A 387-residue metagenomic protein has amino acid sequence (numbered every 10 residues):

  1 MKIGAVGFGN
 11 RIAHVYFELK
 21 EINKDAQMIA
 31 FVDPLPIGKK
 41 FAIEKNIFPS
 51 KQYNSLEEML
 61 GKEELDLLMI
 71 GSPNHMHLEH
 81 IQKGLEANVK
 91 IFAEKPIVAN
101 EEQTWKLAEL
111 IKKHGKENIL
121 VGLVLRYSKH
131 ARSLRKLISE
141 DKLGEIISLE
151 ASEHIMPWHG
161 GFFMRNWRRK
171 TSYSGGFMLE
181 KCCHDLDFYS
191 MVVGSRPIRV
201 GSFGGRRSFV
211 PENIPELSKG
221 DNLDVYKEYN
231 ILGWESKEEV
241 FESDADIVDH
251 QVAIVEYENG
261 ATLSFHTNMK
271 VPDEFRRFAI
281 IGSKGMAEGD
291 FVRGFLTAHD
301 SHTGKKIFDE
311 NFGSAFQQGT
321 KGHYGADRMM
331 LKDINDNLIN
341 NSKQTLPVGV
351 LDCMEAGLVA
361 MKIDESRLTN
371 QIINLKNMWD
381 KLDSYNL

Functional and structural regions predicted by a protein language model:
M1-I47: N-terminal Rossmann-like dinucleotide-binding module
I12, E117, L125-F241, N370: Predominantly a Rossmann-like dinucleotide-binding segment in NAD(P)-dependent oxidoreductases
A30, L67, S148: Short, Asp-centered acidic motifs that coordinate Mg2+ and/or phosphate in catalytic or ligand-binding sites
P34-I37, Q318-K332, V348-E355: Active-site loop of classical SDR/Rossmann-like NAD(P)-dependent oxidoreductases, centered on the catalytic Tyr-X3-Lys
S50-S55: Conserved SAM-binding strand-loop segment of SAM-dependent methyltransferases
K62, D66-L67, P73-N74, L78-R126 (+1 more regions): Beta-strand-loop-alpha-helix segment that lines the small-molecule cofactor/substrate pocket of alpha/beta enzymes
L67-M69, E258, R293, T303 (+1 more regions): C-terminal helix-rich "cap/oligomerization" subdomain common to oxidoreductases
G204-G205, P211-L217, D224-M329: NAD(P)-dinucleotide binding in Rossmann-like oxidoreductases
